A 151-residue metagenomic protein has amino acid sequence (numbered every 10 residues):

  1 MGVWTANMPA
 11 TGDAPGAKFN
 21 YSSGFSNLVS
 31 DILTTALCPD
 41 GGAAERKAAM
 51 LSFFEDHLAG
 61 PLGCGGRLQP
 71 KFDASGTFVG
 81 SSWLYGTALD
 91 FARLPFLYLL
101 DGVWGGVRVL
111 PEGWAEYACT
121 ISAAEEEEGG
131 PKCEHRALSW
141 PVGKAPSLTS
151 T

Functional and structural regions predicted by a protein language model:
G2, A6-P9, D13-A14, K18-F19 (+3 more regions): Penicillin-binding protein/beta-lactamase superfamily catalytic region
Y21-S30, L51, A88-A92: Short alpha-helical patches at coil-to-helix transitions and adjacent helical residues in well-structured domains
A43-K47: Alpha-helical heptad-repeat coiled-coil segments that mediate oligomerization/polymerization in large
